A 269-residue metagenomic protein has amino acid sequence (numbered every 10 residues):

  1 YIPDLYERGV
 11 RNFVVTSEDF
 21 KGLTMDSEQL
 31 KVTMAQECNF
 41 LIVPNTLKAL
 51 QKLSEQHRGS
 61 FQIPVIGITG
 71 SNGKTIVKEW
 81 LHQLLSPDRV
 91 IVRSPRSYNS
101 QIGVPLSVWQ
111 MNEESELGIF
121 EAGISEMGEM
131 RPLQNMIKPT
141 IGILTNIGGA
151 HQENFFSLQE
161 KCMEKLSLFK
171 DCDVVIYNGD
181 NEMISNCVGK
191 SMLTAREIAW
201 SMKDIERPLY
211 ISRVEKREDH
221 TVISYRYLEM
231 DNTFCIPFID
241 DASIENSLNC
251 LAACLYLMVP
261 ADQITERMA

Functional and structural regions predicted by a protein language model:
Y1-L50, S212-R213, I239, V259-P260: N-terminal leader/targeting and accessory segments in enzymes
R8, A35-E37, S86-D88, K170 (+3 more regions): Short, well-ordered coil/turn elements that cap or connect secondary structure elements
R11-T16, V175-N178, T194-S201: Short, hydrophobic beta-strand segments that form beta-sheet elements in well-ordered domains
S17, P44, P95, W200-K203 (+1 more regions): Residues at the C-termini of beta-strands that transition into short coil/loop
D19-S27, N181-N186, I205-P208: Short, charged/polar "capping" segments at the starts of alpha-helices and the immediately preceding loops
E28-A35, G189-M192, M202-D204: Short, conserved catalytic or adaptor-binding loops enriched in Gly and charged residues
I42, L47-A195, C254-L257: Phosphate-binding loop of NTP-binding sites
L158-Q159, T194-A269: Adenine nucleotide phosphate-binding catalytic loops in nucleotide-utilizing enzymes
